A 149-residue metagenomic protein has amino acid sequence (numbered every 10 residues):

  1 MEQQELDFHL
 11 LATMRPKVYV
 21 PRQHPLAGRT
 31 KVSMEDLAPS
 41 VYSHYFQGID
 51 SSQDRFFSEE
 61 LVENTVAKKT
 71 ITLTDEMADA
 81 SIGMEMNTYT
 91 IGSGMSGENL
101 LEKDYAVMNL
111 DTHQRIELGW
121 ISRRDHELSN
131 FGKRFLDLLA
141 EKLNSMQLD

Functional and structural regions predicted by a protein language model:
E2-L10, M14-R15, M77-E127: Beta-alpha-beta core module
Q4-P16, V20-Y42: Flexible hinge/capping segments at coil-to-helix
D7, V41, K68-K69, A106: Conserved beta-strand segments of alpha/beta enzyme cores
R22, Y45-I49, G94, R123-R124: Structural motif
Q23-V32, T112-Q114, D125-F131: Short helix-loop capping/hinge motifs at secondary-structure junctions, enriched in acidic/polar residues
M34, A38-N64, S129-G132: Secondary-structure junction motif
E35-P39, E117-D149: Extended ligand-binding regions for polar small-molecule ligands
H44, N64-E76: Short beta-strand-to-loop elements that line the ligand-binding cleft of bilobed periplasmic-binding protein-like
